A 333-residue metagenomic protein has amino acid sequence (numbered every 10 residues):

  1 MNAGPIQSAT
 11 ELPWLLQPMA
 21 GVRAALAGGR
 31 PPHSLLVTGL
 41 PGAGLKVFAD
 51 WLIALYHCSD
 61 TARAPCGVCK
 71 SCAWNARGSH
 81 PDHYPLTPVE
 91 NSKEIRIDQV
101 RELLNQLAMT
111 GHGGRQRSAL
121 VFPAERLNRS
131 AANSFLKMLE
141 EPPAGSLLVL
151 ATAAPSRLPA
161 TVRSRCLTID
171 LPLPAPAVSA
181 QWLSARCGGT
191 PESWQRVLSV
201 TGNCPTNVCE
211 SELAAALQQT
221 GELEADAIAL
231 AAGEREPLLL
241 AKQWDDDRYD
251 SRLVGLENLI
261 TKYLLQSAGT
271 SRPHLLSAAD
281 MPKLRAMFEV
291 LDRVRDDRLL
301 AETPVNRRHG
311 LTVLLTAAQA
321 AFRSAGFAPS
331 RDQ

Functional and structural regions predicted by a protein language model:
M1-L55, R63, S71-W74, A144-S146 (+1 more regions): Charged, glycine-rich active-site and insertion segments that engage polyanionic ligands
G21-L26, E94-S118, E125-R126, S130-M138: Conserved alpha-helical scaffold flanking the Walker A/P-loop in AAA+ ATPase domains
R30-P31, A76-H80, H112-R115, P142-G145: Short loop/turn elements that form and flank the Walker-type P-loop nucleotide-binding site in RecA-like NTPase cores
A62-I95, S156: AAA+/P-loop NTPase substrate/partner-engagement loops
H80, V100, A132, R163 (+1 more regions): ATP/adenylate-binding site constellation spanning eukaryotic-like Ser/Thr protein kinases, ABC-transporter
L86-N91, A108, R117, D170-P174 (+1 more regions): Localized chelating/binding microdomains that coordinate divalent metal ions or stabilize phosphate-bearing
A119-P123, F135, S146-T152: Structural recognition of the conserved hydrophobic beta-strand(s) that form the central parallel beta-sheet of P-loop
